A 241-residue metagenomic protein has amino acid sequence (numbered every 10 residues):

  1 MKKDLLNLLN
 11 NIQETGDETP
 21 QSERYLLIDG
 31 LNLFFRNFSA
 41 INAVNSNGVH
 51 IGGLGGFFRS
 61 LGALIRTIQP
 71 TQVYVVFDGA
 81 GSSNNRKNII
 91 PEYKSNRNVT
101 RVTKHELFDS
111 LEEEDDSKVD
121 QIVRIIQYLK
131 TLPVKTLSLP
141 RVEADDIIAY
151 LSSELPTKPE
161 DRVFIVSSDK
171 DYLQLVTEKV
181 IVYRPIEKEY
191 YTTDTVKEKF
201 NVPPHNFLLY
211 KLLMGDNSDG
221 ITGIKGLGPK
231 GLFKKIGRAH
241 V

Functional and structural regions predicted by a protein language model:
K2-L8, D17-R162, V166, Q174-E189: Noncatalytic, basic helical substrate-engagement surface that gates or grips nucleic-acid strands
Y128-T131, E154, K199, L213 (+1 more regions): Conserved, well-folded catalytic cores of nucleic-acid-processing and energy-transducing macromolecular machines
Y190-F200: Short, charged, surface-exposed secondary-structure boundary motifs
P203-N206, L213-H240: Accessory alpha-helical DNA-binding modules that contact the DNA backbone or grooves
